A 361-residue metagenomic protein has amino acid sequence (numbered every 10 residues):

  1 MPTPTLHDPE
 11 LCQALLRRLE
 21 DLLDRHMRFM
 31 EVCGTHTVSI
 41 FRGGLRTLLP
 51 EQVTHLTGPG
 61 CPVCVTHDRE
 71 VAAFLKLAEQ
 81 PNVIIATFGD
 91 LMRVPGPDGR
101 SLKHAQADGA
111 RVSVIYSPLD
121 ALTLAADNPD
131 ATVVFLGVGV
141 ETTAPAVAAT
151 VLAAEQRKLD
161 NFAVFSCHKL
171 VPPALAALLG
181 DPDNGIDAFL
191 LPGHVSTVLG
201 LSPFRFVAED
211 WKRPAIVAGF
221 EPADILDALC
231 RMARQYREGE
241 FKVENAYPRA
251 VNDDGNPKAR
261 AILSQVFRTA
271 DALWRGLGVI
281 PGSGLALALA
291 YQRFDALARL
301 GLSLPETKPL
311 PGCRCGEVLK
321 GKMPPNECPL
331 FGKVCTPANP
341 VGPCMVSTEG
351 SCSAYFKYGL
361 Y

Functional and structural regions predicted by a protein language model:
M1-D130, A144, L152-R157, F165 (+3 more regions): Metallocofactor- and cofactor-centric catalytic cores in central/energy metabolism, strongly enriched
H26-F29, N161-F162, E238-P248, W274-R275 (+2 more regions): Flexible, glycine/charged-enriched surface loops at secondary-structure junctions
E70-A73, A126-V133, A177-P182, R205-F206 (+1 more regions): Short, surface-exposed amphipathic charged segments that create phosphate/polyanion-binding patches used for binding
D127-A131, A153-D160, D181-N184, R213 (+1 more regions): Secondary-structure boundary elements
L136, V140-P203: Phosphate/pyrophosphate-binding betaalpha-module
F165, D183-N252: A conserved active-site cap/scaffold subdomain adjacent to cofactor or substrate pockets
L226-E317: Internal helical hairpin/lid segments
